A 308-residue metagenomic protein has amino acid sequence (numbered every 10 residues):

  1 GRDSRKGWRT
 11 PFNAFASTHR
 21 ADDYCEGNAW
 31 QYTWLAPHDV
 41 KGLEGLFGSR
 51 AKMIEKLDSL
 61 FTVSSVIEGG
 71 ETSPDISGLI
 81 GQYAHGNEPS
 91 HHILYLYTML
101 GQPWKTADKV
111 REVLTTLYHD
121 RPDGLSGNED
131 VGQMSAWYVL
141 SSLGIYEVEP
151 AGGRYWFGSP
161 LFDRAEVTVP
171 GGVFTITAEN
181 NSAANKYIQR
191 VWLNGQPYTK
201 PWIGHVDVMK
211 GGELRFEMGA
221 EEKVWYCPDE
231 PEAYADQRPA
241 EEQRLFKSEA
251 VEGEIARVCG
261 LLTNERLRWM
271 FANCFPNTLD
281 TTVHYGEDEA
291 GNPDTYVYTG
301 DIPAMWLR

Functional and structural regions predicted by a protein language model:
G1-L161, A165-T175, V206, G212 (+1 more regions): Active-site core of glycosidic bond-cleaving carbohydrate-active enzymes
K6, N28, K200, K223 (+3 more regions): Short, low-complexity intrinsically disordered segments
E71, E166, G219-E221, T282-Y285: Short, surface-exposed, polar/charged, turn-prone segments marking secondary-structure boundaries
W104, H119, E149-G152, W156-E241 (+1 more regions): Beta-rich accessory regions
D120, L140, A240-E241, R266: N-terminal functional modules and adjacent low-complexity/disordered segments of proteins
E241-T295: Low-complexity, Ser/Thr/Pro/Gly-enriched N-terminal "stalk/linker" regions
